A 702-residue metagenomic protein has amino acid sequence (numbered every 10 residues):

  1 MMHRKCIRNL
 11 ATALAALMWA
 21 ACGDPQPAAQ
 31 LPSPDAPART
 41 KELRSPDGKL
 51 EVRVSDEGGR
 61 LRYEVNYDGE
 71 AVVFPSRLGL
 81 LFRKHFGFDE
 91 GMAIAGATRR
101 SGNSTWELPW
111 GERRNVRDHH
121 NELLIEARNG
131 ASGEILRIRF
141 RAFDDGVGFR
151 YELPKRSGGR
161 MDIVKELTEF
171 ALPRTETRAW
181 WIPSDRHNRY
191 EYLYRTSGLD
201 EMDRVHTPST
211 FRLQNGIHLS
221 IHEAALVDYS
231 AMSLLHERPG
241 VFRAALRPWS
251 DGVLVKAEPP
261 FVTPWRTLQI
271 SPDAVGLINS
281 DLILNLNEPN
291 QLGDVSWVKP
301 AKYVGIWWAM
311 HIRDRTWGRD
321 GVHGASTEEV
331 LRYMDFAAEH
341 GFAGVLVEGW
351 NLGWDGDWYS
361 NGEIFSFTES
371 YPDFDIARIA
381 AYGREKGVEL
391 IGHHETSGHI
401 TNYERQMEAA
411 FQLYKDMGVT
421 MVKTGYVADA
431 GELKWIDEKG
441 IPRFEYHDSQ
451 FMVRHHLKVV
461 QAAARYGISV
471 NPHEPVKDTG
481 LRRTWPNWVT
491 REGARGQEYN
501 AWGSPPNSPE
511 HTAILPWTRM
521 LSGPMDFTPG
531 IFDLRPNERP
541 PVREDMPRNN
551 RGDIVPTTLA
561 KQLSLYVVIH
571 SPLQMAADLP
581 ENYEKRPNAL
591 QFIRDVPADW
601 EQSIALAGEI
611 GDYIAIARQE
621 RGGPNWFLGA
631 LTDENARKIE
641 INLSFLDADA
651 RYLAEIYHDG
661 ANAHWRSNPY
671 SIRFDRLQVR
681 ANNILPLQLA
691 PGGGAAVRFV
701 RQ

Functional and structural regions predicted by a protein language model:
M2-A11: Bacterial N-terminal signal peptides that target proteins for export
A20-A21: C-terminal motif of bacterial Sec signal peptides marking the signal peptidase cleavage site
L31-G293: N-terminal accessory beta-strand-rich subdomains and adjacent acidic, glycine-rich linkers that precede catalytic cores
I125, A576-F627, H664-N668: Glycan-recognition and catalytic regions of carbohydrate-active enzymes
E258-H340, G344: An acidic-aromatic substrate-binding cleft motif
G349-N549: Aromatic- and carboxylate-enriched substrate-binding clefts and catalytic-loop regions of carbohydrate-active enzymes
I610-L653, A695-A696: Carbohydrate-binding surface patches
R676-Q702: C-terminal beta-strand-rich structural cap/linker in extracellular carbohydrate-active enzymes
